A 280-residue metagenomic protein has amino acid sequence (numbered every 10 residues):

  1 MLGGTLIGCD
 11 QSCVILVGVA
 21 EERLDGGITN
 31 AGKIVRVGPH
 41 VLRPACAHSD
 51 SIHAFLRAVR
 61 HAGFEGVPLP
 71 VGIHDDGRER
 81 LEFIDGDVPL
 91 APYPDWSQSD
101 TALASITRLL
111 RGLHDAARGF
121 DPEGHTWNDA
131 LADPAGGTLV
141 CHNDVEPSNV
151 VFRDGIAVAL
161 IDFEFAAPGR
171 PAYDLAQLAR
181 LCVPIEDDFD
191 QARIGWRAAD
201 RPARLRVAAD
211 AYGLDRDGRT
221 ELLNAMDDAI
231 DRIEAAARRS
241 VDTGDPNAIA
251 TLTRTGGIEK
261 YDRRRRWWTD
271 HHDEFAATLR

Functional and structural regions predicted by a protein language model:
V14, G18-A20: Juxta-kinase regulatory segment immediately upstream of eukaryotic protein kinase catalytic domains
E21-H142, E146, R153-I156: ATP-binding pocket architecture of kinase catalytic cores
S148-A179, P184: Catalytic activation segment of kinase domains across protein kinase-like and atypical kinase folds
L175-G213, A229-T243: Active-site activation/catalytic loop segments of kinase-like enzymes and analogous catalytic loops in related
I233-R280: ATP/Mg2+ or Mg2+-diphosphate-binding catalytic cores that bind nucleotide phosphates or diphosphates via glycine-rich
